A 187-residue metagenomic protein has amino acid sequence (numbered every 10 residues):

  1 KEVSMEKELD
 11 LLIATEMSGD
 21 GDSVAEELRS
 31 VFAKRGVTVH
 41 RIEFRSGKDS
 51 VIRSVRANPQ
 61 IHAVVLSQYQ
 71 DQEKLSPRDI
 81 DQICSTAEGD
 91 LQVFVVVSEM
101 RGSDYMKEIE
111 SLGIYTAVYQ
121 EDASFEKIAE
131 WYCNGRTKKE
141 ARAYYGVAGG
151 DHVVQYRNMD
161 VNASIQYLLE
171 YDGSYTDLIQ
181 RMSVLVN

Functional and structural regions predicted by a protein language model:
E2-M182: Long, basic/Gly/Ser/Thr-rich N-terminal segments that mediate initial subcellular attachment or targeting
N187: Flexible loop/N-cap segments at domain edges
